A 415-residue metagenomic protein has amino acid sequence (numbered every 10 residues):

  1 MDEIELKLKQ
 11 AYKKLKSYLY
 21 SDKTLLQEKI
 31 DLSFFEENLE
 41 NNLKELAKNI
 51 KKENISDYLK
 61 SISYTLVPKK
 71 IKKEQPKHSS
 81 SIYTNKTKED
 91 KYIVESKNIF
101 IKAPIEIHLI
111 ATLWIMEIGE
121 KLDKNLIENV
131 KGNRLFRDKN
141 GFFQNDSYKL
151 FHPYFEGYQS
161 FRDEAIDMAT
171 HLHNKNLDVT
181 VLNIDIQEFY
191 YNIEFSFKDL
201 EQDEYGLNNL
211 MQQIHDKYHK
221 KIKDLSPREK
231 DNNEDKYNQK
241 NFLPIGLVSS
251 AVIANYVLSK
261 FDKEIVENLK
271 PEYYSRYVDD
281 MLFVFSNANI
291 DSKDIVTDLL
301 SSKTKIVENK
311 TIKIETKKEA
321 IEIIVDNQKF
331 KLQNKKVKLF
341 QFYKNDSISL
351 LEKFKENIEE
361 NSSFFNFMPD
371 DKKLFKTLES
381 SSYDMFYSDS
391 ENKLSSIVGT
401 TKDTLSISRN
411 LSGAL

Functional and structural regions predicted by a protein language model:
M1-N208, Y237: Conserved two-metal-ion catalytic palm core of "right-hand" nucleic acid polymerases, unifying RNA-dependent RNA
K23, Q27, L122, L126 (+3 more regions): Residue-level signal for secondary-structure boundary elements
I107, A111, A251-A254, L258 (+2 more regions): Generic alpha-helical secondary structure
L135-G157, K198-K236, D294-D298, F330-K338 (+2 more regions): Short, flexible helix-coil linker/hinge segments at the edges of structured domains or between repeats
F136-S147, M281-V284, N289, F367: Eukaryote-specific, cytoplasm-facing alpha-helical/coiled-coil scaffolding segments in long proteins
I166-V278, L282-I295, L339, V398-L415: Conserved polymerase palm-domain catalytic core
N287-K335: Helical (often loop-to-helix) elements that flank the catalytic cores of nucleotide-handling enzymes
N327-L415: Active-site and adjacent loop segments of nucleotide-processing enzymes that use two-metal-ion phosphate chemistry
